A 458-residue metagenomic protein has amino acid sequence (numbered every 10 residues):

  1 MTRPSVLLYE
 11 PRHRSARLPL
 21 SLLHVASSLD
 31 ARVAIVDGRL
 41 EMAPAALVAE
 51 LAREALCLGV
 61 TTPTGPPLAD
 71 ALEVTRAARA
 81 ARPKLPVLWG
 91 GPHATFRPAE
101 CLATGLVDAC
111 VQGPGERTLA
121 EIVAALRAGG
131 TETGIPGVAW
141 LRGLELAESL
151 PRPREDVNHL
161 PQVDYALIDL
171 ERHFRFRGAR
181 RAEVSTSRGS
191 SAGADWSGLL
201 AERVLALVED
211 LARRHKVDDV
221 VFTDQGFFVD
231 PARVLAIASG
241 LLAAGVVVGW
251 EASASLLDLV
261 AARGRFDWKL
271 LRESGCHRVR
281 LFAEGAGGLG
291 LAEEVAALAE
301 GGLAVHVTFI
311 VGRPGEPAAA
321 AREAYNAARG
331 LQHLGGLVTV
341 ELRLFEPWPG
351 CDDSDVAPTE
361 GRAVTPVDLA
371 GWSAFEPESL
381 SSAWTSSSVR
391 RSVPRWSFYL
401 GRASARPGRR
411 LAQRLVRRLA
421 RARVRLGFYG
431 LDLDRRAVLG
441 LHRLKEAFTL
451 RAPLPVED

Functional and structural regions predicted by a protein language model:
M1-P11, A31-R32, A52-C57, K84 (+2 more regions): Radical SAM enzyme core and accessory elements
P4-S5, S21, V25-P151, G350: Glycine-rich beta-alpha loop elements in corrinoid/cobalamin-binding modules across cobalamin-dependent enzymes
R12-L20, P63-L68, G193-A194: A short, glycine/small-residue-rich beta-strand->loop->alpha-helix junction that serves as a flexible
R79-L85, G129-T131, L242-V247, G301 (+1 more regions): Short helix-capping segments at alpha-helix termini
P98, P231-A232, V311-A319, G335-A383: Flexible glycine/acidic-rich beta-alpha junction loops that bind and position SAM and/or redox cofactors in anaerobic
P98-G105, F266-D267, G315-G330: Catalytic cores of alpha/beta
N158-R313, N326: Radical SAM [4Fe-4S] cluster-binding motif and immediate context
